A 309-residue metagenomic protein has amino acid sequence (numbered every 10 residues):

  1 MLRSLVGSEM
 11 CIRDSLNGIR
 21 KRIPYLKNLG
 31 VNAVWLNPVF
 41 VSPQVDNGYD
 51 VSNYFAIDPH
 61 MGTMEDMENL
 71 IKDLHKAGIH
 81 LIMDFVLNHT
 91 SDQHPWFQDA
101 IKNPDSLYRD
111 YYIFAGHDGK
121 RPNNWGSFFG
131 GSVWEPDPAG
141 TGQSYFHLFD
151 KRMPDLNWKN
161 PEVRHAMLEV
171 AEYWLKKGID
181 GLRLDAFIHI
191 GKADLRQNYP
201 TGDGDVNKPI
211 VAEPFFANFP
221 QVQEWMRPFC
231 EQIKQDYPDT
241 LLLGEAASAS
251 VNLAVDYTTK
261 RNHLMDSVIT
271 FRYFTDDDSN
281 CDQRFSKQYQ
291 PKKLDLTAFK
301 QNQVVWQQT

Functional and structural regions predicted by a protein language model:
M1-I12: Single conserved hydrophobic/aromatic residue that forms the stacking wall/gate of nucleotide- or nucleobase-binding
G18-K21, Y49-A77, Q143-F146, D155-H165: Chitinase-like catalytic core of GlcNAc-active glycosidases
K27-K72, I79, L87-Q93, A186-P209: Aromatic-lined carbohydrate-binding/catalytic grooves of carbohydrate-active enzymes
G30-N32, H75-I79, G178-D180, Y237-T240 (+1 more regions): Short, well-ordered coil/turn segments that N-cap beta-strands
V34-L36, L81-M83, L182, L242-G244 (+1 more regions): Hydrophobic faces of well-ordered beta-strands that scaffold small-molecule active sites in alpha/beta enzyme cores
S91, P95-K177: Active-site-adjacent "subsite" loops/lids of carbohydrate-active enzymes
D92-N124, F128, M226, C230-T309: Conserved alpha/beta catalytic core and glycan-binding cleft of carbohydrate-active enzymes
D155-N252: Active-site neighborhood of glycoside hydrolase catalytic domains
